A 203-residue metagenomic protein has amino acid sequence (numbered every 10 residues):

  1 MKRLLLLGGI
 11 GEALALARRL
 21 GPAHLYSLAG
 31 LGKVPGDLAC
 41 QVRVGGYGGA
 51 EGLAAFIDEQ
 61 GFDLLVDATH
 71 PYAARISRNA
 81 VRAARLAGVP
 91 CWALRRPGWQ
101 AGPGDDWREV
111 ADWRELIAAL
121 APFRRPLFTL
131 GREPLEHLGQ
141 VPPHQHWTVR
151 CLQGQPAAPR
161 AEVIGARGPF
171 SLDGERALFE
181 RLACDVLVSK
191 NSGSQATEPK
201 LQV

Functional and structural regions predicted by a protein language model:
L4-L31: N-terminal basic/disordered segments at the start of proteins
I10-G11, S27-V34, L94-Q100, W113 (+2 more regions): Short, polar loop motifs at secondary-structure junctions
Y26-G48, D105, A157-E162: N-terminal beta-loop-helix "entrance" segment that forms/cooperates in small-molecule cofactor or anionic ligand
C40-I57, I164-G174: Glycine-rich, highly charged phosphate/nucleotide-binding loops
L53-W113: Glycine/small-residue-rich loop that forms an oxyanion/phosphate-binding "nest" at active or ligand-binding sites
R114-W147: Internal active-site segments that recognize and position negatively charged phosphoryl groups and nucleotide moieties
L138-P169: Histidine/lysine/aspartate-rich catalytic loop segments that bind and position anionic ligands
R160-Q202: A C-terminal functional module that forms or caps the active site or interfaces directly with catalytic machinery
